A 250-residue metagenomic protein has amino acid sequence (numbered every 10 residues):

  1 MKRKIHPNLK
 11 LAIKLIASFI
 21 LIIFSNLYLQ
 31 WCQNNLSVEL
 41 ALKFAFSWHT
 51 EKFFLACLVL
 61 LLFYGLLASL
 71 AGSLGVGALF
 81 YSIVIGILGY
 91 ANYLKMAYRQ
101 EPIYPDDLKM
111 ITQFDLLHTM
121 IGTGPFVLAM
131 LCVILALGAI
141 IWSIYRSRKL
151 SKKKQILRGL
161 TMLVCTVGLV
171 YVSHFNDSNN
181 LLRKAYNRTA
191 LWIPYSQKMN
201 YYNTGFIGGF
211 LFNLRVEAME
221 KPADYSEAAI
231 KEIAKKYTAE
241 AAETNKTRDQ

Functional and structural regions predicted by a protein language model:
K2-S196: Transmembrane and membrane-interface helices of multi-pass, inner-membrane envelope-modifying transferases
N176-Q250: Soluble catalytic regions of membrane-associated enzymes that act on cell-envelope and secretory-pathway components
